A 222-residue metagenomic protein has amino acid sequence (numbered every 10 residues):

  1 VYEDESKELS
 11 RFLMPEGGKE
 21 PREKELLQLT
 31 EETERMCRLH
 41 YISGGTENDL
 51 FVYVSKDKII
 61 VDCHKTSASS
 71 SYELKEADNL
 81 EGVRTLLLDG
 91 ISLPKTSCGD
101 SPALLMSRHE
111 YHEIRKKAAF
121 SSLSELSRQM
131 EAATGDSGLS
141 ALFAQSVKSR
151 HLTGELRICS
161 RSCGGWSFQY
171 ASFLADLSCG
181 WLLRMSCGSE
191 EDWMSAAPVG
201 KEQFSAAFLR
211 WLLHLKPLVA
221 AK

Functional and structural regions predicted by a protein language model:
V1-K222: Short, surface-exposed polybasic-aromatic patches that bind anionic ligands, especially phosphate groups
